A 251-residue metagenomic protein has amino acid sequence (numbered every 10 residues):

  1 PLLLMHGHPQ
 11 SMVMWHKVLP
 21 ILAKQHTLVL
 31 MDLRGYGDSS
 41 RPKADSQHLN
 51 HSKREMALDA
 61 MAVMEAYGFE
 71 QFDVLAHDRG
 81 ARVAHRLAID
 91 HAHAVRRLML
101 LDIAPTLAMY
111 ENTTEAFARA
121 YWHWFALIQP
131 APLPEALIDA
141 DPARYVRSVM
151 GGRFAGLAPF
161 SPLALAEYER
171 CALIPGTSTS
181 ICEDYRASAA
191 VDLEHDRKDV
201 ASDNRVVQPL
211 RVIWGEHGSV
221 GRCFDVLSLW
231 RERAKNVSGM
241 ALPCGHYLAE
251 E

Functional and structural regions predicted by a protein language model:
P1, M14, V29, Y36-L75 (+2 more regions): Flexible "cap/lid" subdomain of the alpha/beta-hydrolase fold that forms the substrate-access gate
L4-G7, L30: Structural cue for short, hydrophobic secondary-structure segments
G7-Q10, D78: Active-site glycine-rich loops that stabilize anionic/oxyanionic intermediates across multiple enzyme folds
V13-V29: Short amphipathic alpha-helix adjacent to the substrate-entry channel of hydrolases
